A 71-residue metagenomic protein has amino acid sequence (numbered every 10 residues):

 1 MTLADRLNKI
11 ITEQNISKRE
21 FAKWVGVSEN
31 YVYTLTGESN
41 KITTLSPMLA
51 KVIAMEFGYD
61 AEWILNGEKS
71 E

Functional and structural regions predicted by a protein language model:
M1-W24: A short, Lys/Arg-rich alpha-helix, primarily the initiator
R6, Y31, L49-V52: Pre-recognition alpha-helix immediately N-terminal to the DNA-recognition helix within helix-turn-helix or winged-helix
I10, W24, L35-E38, G67: Residues in the recognition helix of alpha-helical DNA-binding motifs
G26-L45: Recognition helix of helix-turn-helix/homeodomain-like DNA-binding domains that insert into the DNA major groove
N30, T34, M55, E62-E71: Short, charged recognition helix plus adjacent turn of helix-turn-helix-like nucleic-acid-binding domains
N40-M55, E71: Short, basic-rich loop-to-helix N-cap that marks the start of a DNA-contacting helix
